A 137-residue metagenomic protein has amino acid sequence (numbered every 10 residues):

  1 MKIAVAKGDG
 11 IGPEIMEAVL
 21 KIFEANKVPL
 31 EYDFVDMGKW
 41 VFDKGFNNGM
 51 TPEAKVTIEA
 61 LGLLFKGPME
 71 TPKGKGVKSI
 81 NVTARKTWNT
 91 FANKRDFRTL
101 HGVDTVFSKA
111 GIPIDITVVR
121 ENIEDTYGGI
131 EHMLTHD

Functional and structural regions predicted by a protein language model:
M1-D36: N-terminal phosphate-binding or glycine-rich loops at protein starts, especially the Walker A/P-loop of NTPases
M1-G10, K39-D137: Anion-binding alpha/beta catalytic cores of soluble intermediary-metabolism enzymes, centered on
